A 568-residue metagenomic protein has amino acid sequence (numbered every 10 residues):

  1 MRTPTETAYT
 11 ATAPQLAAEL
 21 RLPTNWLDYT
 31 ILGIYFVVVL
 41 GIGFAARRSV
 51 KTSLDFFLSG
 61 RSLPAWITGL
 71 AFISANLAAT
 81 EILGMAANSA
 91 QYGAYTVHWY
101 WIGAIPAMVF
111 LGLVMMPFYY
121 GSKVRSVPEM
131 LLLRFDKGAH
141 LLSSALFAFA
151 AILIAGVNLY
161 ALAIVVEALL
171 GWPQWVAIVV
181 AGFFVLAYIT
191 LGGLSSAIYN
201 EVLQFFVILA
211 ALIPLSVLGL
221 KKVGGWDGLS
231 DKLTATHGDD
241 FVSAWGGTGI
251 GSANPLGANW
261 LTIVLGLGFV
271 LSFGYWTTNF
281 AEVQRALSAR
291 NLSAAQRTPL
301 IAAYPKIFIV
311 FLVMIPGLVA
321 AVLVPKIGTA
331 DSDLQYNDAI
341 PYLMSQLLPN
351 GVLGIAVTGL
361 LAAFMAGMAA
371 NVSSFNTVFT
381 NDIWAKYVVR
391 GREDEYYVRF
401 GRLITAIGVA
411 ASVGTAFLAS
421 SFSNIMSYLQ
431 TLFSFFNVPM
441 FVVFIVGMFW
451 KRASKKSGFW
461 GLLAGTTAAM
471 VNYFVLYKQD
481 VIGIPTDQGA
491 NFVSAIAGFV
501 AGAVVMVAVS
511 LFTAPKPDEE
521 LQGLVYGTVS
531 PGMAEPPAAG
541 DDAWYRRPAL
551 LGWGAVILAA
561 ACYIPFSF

Functional and structural regions predicted by a protein language model:
R2-F568: Membrane-embedded helix-loop-helix hairpins and adjacent transmembrane boundary segments in multi-pass transporters
